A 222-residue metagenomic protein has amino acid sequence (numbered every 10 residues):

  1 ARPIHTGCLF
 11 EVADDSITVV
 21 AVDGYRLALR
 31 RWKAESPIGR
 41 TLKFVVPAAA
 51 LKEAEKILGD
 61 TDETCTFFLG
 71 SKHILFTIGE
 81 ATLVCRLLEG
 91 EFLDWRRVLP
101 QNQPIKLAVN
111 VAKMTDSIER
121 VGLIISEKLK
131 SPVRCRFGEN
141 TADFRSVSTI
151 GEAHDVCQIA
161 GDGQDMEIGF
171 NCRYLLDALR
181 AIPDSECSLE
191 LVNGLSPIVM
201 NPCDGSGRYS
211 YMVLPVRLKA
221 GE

Functional and structural regions predicted by a protein language model:
A1-R31, P37-L88, N102-E222: DNA polymerase processivity clamps
